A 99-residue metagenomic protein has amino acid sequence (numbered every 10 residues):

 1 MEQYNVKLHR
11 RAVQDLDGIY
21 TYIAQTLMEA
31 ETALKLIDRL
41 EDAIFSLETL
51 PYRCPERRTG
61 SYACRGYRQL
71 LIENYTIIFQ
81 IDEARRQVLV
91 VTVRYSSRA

Functional and structural regions predicted by a protein language model:
M1-G66: Basic, Lys/Arg-enriched alpha-helical interface segments
L27, R68-A99: Enriched for short, Lys/Arg-rich terminal
